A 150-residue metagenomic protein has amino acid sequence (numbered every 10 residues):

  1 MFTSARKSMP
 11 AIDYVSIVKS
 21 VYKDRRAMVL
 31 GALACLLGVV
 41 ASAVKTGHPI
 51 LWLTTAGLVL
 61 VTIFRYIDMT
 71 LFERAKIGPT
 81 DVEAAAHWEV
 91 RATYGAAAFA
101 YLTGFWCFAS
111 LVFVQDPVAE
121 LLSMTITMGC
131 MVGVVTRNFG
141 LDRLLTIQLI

Functional and structural regions predicted by a protein language model:
M1-K19: Short, Lys/Arg-rich, polar N-terminal cytosolic tail immediately upstream of the first transmembrane signal-anchor
P10-I12, A32-A34, L51, T125-G129 (+1 more regions): Short hydrophobic/aromatic segments of transmembrane alpha-helices and their interfaces
S16-R26, E89, T93: Membrane interfacial helix-start motif at the N-side
S20-G78: Hydrophobic alpha-helical transmembrane segments of multi-pass membrane proteins
A43-W52, E83, F113-V118: Membrane-interface helix-capping segments at transmembrane helix termini in multi-pass transporters
M69-T80, N138-T146: A cytosolic-side transmembrane-helix exit/cap motif
G78-A96: Juxtamembrane helix-capping/reentrant segments at transmembrane boundaries
T93-L111, Q115-I150: Alpha-helical transmembrane segments of integral membrane proteins
